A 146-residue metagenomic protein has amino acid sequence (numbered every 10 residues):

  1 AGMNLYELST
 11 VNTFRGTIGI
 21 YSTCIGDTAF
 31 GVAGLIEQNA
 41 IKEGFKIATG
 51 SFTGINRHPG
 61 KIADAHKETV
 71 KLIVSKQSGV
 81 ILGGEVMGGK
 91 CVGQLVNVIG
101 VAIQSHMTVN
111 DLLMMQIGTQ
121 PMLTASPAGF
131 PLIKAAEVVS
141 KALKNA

Functional and structural regions predicted by a protein language model:
A1-T17, S105-H106, L143: Internal hydrophobic alpha-helix adjacent to the cofactor/substrate pocket in enzyme cavities
T10-Y21, K46, G50: A short alpha-helix-loop-beta-strand transition element characteristic of N-terminal alpha/beta dinucleotide-binding
G26-A33, E43-A146: Flexible, glycine-rich terminal cap/loop adjacent to redox cofactors in electron-transfer oxidoreductases
